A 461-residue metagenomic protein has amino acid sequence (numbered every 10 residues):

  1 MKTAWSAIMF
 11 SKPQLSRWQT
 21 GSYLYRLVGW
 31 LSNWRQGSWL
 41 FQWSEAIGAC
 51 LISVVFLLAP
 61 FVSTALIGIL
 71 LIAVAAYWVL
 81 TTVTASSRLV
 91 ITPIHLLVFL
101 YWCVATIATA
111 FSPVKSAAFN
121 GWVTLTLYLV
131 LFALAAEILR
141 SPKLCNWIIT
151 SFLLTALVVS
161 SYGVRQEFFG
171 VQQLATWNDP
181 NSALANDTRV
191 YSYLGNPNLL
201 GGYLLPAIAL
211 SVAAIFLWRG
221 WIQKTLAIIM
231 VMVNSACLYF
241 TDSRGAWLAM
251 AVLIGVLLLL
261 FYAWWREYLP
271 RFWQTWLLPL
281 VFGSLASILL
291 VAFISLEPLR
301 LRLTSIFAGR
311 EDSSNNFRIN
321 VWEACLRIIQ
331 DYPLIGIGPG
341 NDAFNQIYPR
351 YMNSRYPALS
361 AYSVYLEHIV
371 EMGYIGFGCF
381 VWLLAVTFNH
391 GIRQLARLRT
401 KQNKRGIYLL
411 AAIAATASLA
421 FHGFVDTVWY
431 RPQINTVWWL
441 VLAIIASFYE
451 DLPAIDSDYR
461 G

Functional and structural regions predicted by a protein language model:
M1-N120, V130, I138-L153, A214-T225 (+2 more regions): Transmembrane signal-anchor hairpin modules in multi-pass inner-membrane enzymes, especially those that act on
F10, L27, I52-V55, A75 (+13 more regions): Alpha-helical transmembrane segments of multi-pass inner-membrane proteins
G48-V54, P180-Y193, N316-N320, N353-E367: Juxtamembrane membrane-water interface segments that cap and precede transmembrane helices
F56-V62, I369-M372, K404-S447: Membrane helix-loop boundary segments at the extracytoplasmic
F61-L70, N120-G121, S192-L204, G245-A246 (+3 more regions): Membrane-interface micro-motifs in multi-pass membrane enzymes
A110-F119, Y239-R244, F424-W429: Membrane-interface helix caps and helix-loop-helix hairpins in membrane proteins
A185-V190, P270-W276, L289-E323: Flexible juxtamembrane loops connecting transmembrane helices in multi-pass membrane enzymes that build or modify
G309-E323, D331, I335-M372: Long extracytoplasmic/lumenal interhelical loops at the membrane interface of multi-pass membrane proteins
